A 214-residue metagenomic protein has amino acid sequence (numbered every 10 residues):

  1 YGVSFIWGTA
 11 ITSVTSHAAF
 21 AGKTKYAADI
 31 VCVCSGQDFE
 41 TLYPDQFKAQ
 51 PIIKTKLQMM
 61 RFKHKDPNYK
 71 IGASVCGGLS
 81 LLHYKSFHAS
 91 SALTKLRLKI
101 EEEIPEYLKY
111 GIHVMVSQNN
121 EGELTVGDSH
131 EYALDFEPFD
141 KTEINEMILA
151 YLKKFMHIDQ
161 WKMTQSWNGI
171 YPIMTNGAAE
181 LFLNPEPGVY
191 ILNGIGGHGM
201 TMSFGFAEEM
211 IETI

Functional and structural regions predicted by a protein language model:
Y1-S4, F155: A structural motif corresponding to the C-terminal end of an alpha-helix and its immediate exit/capping segment
V3-A18: A conserved short coil-to-beta-strand element within the FAD-binding core of flavoproteins
I11-V14, V116-S117, L181-L183: A structural signal for short hydrophobic beta-strand segments in well-ordered beta-sheet cores
F20-T24, E121: Glycine-centered tight beta-turn/hairpin loop motif at sheet-sheet or coil-to-beta transitions
K25-S91, I158: Central helical "cap/lid" subdomain
E40-P44, T94-I100, K162: Short Pro/Gly-enriched beta-strand edge/turn motifs at strand-loop
I53-K56, K63, G77-K153: Conserved FAD/dinucleotide-binding core of flavoprotein oxidoreductases
G111, N119-T125, E131-I214: C-terminal catalytic lobe of FAD-dependent flavoproteins
